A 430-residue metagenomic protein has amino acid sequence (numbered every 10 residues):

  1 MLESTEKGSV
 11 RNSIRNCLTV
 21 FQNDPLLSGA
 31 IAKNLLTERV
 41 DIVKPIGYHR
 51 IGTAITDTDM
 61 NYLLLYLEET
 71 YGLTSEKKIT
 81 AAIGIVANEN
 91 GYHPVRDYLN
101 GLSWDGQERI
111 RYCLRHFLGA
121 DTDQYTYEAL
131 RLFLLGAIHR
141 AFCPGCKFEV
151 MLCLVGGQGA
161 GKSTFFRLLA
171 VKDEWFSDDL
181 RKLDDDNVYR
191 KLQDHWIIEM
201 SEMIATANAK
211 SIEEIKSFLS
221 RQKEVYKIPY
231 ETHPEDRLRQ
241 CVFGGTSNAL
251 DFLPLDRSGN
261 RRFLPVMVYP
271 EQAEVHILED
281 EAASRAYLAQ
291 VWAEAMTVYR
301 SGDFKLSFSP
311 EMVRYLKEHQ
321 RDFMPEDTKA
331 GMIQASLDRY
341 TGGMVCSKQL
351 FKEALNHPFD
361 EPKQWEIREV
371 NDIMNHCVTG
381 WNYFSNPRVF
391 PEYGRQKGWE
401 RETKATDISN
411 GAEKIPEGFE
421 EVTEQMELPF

Functional and structural regions predicted by a protein language model:
M1-R109, E128, D360-E361, W365 (+3 more regions): N-terminal nucleic-acid engagement/recognition segments and initiation subdomains in replication, restriction
I83-Q193, I197: P-loop NTPase catalytic core of nucleic-acid-dependent motor ATPases
V188-Q193, I228-T246: AAA+/SF3 P-loop NTPase mechanochemical coupling elements
I197-L219, P254-G259: Conserved AAA+/SF3 P-loop NTPase catalytic/coupling segment centered on the Walker-B
I212-H233: Conserved catalytic/switch belt of AAA+ P-loop NTPases
L255-A273: A short helix-turn-beta junction within AAA+ P-loop NTPase domains corresponding to the substrate/partner-engaging
V298-G342: Conserved alpha/beta core segments of nucleic-acid transaction machinery
S347-F359: DNA-recognition alpha helix
